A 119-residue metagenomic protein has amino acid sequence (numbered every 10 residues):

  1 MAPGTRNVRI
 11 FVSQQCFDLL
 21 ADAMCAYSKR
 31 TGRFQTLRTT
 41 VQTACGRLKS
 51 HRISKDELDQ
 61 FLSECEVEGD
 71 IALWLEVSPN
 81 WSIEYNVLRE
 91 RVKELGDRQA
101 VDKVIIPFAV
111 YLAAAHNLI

Functional and structural regions predicted by a protein language model:
M1-S28, E57-R89: Short Lys/Arg-rich basic patches
R30-D59, L95-I119: Short, basic amphipathic alpha-helical segments that act as recognition/interaction helices in nucleic-acid-binding
